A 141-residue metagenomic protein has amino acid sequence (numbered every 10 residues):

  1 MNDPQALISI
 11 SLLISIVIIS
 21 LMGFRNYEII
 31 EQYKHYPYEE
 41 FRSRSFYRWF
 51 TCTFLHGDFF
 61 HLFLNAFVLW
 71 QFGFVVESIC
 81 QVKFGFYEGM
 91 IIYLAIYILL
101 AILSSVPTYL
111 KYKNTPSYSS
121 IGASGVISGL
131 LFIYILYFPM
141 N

Functional and structural regions predicted by a protein language model:
M1-N141: A detector for small-residue-rich transmembrane helices and their helix-helix packing motifs
